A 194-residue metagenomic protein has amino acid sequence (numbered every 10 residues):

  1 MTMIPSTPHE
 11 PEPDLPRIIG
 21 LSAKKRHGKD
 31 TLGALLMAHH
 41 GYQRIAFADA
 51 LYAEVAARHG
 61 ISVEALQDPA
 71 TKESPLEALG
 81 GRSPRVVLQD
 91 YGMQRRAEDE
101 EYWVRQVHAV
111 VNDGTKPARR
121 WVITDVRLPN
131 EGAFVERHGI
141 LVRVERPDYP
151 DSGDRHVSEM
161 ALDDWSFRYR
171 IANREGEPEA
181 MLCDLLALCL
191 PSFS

Functional and structural regions predicted by a protein language model:
M1-I19: Extreme N-terminal, non-catalytic leader segments that precede Walker-type/kinase nucleotide-binding cores
L15-R17, Y42, P117-R120, R137-G139: Short coil/turn segments at beta-strand junctions that form active-site/ligand-binding loops
L21, I123: Hydrophobic anchor at the beta1->P-loop junction of P-loop NTPases
K25, P129-R137, R143-S194: Small-molecule kinase domains that catalyze NTP-dependent phosphoryl transfer to phosphate-bearing small molecules
D30: Walker A/P-loop
A38-I45: Post-Walker A helix-loop "phosphate-sensing" segment adjacent to the P-loop in P-loop NTPases
D49-R119: ATP-dependent small-molecule kinase phosphotransfer cores that center on conserved nucleotide phosphate-binding segments
